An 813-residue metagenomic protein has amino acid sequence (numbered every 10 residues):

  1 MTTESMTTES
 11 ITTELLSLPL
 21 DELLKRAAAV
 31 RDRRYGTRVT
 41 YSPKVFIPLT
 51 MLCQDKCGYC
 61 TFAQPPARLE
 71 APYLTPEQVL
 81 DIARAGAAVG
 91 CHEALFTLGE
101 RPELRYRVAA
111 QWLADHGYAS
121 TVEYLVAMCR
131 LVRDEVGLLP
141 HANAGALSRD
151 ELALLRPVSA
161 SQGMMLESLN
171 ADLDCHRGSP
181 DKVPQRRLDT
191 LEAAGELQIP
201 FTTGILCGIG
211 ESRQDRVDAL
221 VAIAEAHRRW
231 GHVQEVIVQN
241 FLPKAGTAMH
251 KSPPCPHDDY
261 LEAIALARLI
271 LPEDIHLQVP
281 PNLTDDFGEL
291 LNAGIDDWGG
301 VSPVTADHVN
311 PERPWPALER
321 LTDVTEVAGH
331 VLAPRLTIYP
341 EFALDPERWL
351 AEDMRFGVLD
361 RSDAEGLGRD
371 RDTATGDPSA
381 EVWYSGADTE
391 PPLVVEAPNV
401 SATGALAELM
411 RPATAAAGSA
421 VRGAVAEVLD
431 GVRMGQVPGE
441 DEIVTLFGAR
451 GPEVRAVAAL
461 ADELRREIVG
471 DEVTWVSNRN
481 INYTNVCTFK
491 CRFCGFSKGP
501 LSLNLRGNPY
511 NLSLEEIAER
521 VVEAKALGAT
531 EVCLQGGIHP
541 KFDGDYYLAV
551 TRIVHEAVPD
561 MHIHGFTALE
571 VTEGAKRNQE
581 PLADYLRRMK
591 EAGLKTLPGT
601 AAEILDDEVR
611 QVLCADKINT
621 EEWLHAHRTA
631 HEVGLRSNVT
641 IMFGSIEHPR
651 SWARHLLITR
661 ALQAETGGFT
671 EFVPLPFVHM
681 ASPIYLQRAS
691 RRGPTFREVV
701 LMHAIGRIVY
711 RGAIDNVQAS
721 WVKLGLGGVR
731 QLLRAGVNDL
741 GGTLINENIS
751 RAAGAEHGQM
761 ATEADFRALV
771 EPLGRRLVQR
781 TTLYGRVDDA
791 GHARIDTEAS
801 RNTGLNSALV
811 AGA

Functional and structural regions predicted by a protein language model:
M1-K25, A29-G36, L80, A87 (+6 more regions): Auxiliary Fe-S-binding modules of radical SAM enzymes
I11-G58, F62-Y73, E77-Q78, I82 (+4 more regions): N-terminal [4Fe-4S]-dependent radical SAM core
E14-L15, P43-P48, P140-A144, C207-G210 (+8 more regions): Conserved short loop/turn motifs at secondary-structure junctions
A27, C57, F96, M164 (+14 more regions): Conserved, mostly hydrophobic/aromatic
V39, P43, C53, Y59-A67 (+6 more regions): Mobile, glycine- and charge-enriched loop segments and immediately flanking short secondary-structure elements within
V39-V45, A94-F96, P140-A142, Q162-M164 (+13 more regions): Hydrophobic faces of well-ordered beta-strands that scaffold small-molecule active sites in alpha/beta enzyme cores
C53, T61, L98-E100, L166-S168 (+8 more regions): Short, small-residue-rich loop/turn micro-motifs
Q64-R228, A415, A420, K498-R654 (+1 more regions): Conserved Radical SAM active-site core
